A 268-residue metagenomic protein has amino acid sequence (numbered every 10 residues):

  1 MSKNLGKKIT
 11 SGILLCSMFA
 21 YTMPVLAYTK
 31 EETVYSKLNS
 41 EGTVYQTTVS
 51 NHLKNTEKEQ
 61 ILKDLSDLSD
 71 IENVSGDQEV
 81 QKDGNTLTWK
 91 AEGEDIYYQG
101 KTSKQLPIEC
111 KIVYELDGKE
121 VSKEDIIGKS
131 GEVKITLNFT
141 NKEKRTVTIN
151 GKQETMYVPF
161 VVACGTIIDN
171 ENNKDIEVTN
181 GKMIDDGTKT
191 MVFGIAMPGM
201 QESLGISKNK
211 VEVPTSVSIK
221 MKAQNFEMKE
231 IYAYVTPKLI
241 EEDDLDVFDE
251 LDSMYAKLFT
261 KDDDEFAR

Functional and structural regions predicted by a protein language model:
S2-R268: Cytosol-facing boundaries of transmembrane alpha helices in integral membrane proteins
